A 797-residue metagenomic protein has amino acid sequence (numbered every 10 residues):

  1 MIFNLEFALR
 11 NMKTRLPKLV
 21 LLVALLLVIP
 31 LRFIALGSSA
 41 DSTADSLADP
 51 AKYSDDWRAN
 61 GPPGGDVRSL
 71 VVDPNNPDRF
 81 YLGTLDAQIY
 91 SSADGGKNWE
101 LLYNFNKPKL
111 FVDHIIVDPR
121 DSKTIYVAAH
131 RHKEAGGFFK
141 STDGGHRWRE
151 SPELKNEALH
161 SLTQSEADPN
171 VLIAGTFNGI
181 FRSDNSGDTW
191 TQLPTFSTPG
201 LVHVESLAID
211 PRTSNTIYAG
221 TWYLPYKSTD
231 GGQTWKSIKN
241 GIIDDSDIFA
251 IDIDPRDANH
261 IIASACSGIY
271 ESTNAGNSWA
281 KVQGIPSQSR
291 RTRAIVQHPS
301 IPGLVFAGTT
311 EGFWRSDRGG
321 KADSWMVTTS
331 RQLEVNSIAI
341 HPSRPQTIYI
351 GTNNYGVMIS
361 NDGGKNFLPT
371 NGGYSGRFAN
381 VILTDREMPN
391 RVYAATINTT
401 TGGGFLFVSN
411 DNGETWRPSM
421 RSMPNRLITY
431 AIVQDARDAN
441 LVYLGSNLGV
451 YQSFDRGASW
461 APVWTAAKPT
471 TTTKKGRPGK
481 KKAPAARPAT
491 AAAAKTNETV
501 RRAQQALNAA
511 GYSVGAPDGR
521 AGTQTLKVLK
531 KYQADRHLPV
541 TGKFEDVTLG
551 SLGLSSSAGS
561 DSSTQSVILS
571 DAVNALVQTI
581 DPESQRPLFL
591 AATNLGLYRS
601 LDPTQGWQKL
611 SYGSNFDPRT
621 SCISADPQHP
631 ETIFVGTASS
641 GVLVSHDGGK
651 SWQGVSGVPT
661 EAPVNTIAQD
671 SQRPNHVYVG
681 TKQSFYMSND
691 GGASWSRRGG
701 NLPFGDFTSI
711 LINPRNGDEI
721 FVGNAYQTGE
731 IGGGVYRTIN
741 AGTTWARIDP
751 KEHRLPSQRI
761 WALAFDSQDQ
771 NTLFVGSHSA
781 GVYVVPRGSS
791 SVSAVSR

Functional and structural regions predicted by a protein language model:
A40, A44-L82, D86-I89, G95 (+7 more regions): An edge-strand/N-cap motif at the start of beta-rich repeat modules
D41, D45-G65, K97-F105, D143-L154 (+13 more regions): Trp- and S/T/G-rich repeat-edge/linker motifs of beta-rich repeat architectures
G61-D73, N106-D118, P152-A167, P194-R212 (+11 more regions): Short coil-to-beta transitions that initiate beta-strands within beta-rich domains
P77-D78, S122-K123, P169-N170, S214-N215 (+10 more regions): Short coil/turn segments that connect the beta-strands within blades of beta-propeller domains
A87-Q88, R131-E134, G179-F181, L224-Y226 (+10 more regions): Short glycine/acidic-enriched loop and turn motifs that connect beta-strands
S92-A93, P119, S141-T142, S183-D184 (+16 more regions): Conserved Ser/Thr-centered positions that define the repeating blades of beta-propeller domains
A486, T490-L554, D561, E752: Short acidic, glycine/serine/threonine-rich helix-capping segments at coil-helix boundaries
R759-R797: Blade-level signature of beta-propeller repeat domains, shared across WD40, Kelch, NHL, RCC1 and BNR/Asp-box propellers
